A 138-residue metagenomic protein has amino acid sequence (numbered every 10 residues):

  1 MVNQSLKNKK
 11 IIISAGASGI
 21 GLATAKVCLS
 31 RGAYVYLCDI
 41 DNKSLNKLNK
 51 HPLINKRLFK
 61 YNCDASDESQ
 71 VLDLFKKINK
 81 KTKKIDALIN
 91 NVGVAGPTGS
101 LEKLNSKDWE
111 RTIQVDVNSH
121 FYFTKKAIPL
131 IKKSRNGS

Functional and structural regions predicted by a protein language model:
S5-Y36: Canonical Rossmann dinucleotide-binding motif of NAD(H)/NADP(H)-dependent dehydrogenases/reductases, specifically
K9, K84-I85, I131-S138: Active-site loop of short-chain dehydrogenase/reductase
R31-K47: Conserved glycine-rich Rossmann-like NAD(P)H-binding loop of the short-chain dehydrogenase/reductase
K43, Y61-D73, S106: The beta1-alpha1 cofactor-binding region of Rossmann-like NAD(H)/NADP(H)-dependent oxidoreductases
V92-P97: Conserved NAD(P)H cofactor-binding loop of Rossmann-fold oxidoreductase domains
G99-L101, D108-E110: Substrate-binding pocket helix/loop in short-chain dehydrogenase/reductase
T124-K125: A short, exposed helix-loop element centered on a Lys and neighboring polar residues
